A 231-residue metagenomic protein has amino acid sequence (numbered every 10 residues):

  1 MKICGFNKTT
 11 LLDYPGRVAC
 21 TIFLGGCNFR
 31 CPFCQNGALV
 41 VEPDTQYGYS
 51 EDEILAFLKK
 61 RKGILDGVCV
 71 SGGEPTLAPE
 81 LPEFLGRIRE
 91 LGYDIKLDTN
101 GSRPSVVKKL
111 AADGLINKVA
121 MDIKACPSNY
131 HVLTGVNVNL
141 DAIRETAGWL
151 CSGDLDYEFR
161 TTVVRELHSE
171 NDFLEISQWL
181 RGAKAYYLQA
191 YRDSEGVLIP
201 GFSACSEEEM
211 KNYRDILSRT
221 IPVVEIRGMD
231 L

Functional and structural regions predicted by a protein language model:
M1-R17: Short, charged low-complexity linear segments at domain edges
K2-N7, G26, V40, E53: SEC14/CRAL-TRIO lipid-binding/transfer domains and related phosphoinositide-recognition modules that form deep
F6, Q189-Y191, I226-L231: Conserved beta-strand termini and adjacent loop/short-helix elements that scaffold enzyme active sites in alpha/beta
Y14-Y49: Canonical Radical SAM [4Fe-4S] cluster-binding loop centered on the CxxxCxxC motif and its immediate flanking residues
F23, S71-G73: A secondary-structure boundary/capping signal
G37-V68: Conserved alpha-helical substructure of the radical SAM core
L55-G67, T76-E207: Conserved AdoMet/S-adenosylmethionine-binding subsite of the radical SAM
K211-L231: A C-terminal junction/extension of Radical SAM enzymes
